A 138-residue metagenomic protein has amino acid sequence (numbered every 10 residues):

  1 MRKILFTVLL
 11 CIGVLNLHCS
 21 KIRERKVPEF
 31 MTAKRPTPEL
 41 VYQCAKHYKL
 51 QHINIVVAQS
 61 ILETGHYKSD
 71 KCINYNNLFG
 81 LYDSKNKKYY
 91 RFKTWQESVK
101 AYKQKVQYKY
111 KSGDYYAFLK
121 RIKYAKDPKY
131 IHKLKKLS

Functional and structural regions predicted by a protein language model:
M1-R23: Bacterial Sec-dependent N-terminal signal peptides
L17-S138: Catalytic cores of secreted/periplasmic lytic hydrolases that degrade extracellular macromolecules
